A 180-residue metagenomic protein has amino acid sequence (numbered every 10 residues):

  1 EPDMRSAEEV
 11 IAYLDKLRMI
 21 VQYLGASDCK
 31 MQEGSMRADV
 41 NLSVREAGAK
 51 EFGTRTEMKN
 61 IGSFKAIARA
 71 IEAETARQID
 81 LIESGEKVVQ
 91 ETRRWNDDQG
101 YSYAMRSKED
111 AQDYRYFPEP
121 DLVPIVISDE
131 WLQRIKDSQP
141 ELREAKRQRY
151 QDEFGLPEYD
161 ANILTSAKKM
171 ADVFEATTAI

Functional and structural regions predicted by a protein language model:
E1-I180: Charged, compositionally biased, marginally structured helical/coil segments
